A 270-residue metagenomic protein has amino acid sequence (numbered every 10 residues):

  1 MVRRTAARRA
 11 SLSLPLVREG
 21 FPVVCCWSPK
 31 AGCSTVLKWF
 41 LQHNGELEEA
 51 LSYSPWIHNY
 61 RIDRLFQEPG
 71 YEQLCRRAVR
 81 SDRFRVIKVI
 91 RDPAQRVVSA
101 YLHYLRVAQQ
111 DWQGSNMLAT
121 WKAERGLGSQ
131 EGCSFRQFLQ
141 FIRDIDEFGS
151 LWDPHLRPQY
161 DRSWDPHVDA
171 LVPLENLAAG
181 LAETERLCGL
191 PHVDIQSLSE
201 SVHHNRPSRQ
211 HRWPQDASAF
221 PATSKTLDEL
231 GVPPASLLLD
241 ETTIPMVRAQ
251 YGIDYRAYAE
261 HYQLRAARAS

Functional and structural regions predicted by a protein language model:
M1-S270: Membrane-interface amphipathic segments in extracytoplasmic regions
